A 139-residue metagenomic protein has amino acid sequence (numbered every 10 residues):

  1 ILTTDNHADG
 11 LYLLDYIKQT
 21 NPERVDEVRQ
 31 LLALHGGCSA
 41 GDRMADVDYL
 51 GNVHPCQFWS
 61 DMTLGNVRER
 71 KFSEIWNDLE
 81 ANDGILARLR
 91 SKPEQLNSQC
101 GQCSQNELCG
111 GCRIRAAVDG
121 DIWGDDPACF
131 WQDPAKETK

Functional and structural regions predicted by a protein language model:
I1-E27, N52-S104, G110: C-terminal accessory region of radical SAM enzymes
V28-L32: Conserved short histidine dyad/triad with adjacent acidic residue
C38-D42: Short, small/polar residue-rich loop motifs at catalytic or cofactor-binding pockets
V47-D48: Short, acidic, Ser/Thr-enriched surface-loop or helix-capping motifs
E94-T138: Cysteine-cluster motifs in flexible loop/terminal segments that predominantly coordinate metals
